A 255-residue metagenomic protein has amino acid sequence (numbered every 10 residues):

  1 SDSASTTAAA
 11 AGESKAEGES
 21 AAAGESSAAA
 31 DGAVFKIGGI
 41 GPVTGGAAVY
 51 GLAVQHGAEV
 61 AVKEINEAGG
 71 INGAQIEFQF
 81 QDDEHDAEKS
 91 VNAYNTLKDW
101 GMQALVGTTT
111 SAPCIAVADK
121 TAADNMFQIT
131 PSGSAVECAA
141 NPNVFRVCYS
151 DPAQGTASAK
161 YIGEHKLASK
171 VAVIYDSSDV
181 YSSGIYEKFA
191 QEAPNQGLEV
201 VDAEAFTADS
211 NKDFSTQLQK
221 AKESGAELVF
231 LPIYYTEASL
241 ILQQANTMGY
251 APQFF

Functional and structural regions predicted by a protein language model:
S1-K36, E67: Short, low-complexity disordered leader/linker segments with a strong preference for bacterial N-terminal type II
A29-D31, F35-G57, Q81-A87, T109-T110 (+2 more regions): Extracytoplasmic "Venus flytrap"
V49-H56, A68-E137, V147, F214: Beta-alpha junction/loop-to-helix N-cap segments that form part of ligand/metal-binding clefts
G51, Q55-V62, V91-Y94, M102 (+8 more regions): Extracytoplasmic/secreted envelope proteins and their assembly/folding machinery, especially bacterial periplasmic
E59-I71, I162: Flexible, small-residue-rich helix->loop connector segments that border functional cores
L97-T109, I129-P131, K170-Y175, G225-Y235 (+2 more regions): Periplasmic-binding protein-like
V144-T207, E227-L228: An alpha-beta-alpha
I185-F255: Extracellular/periplasmic bilobed ligand-binding domains
